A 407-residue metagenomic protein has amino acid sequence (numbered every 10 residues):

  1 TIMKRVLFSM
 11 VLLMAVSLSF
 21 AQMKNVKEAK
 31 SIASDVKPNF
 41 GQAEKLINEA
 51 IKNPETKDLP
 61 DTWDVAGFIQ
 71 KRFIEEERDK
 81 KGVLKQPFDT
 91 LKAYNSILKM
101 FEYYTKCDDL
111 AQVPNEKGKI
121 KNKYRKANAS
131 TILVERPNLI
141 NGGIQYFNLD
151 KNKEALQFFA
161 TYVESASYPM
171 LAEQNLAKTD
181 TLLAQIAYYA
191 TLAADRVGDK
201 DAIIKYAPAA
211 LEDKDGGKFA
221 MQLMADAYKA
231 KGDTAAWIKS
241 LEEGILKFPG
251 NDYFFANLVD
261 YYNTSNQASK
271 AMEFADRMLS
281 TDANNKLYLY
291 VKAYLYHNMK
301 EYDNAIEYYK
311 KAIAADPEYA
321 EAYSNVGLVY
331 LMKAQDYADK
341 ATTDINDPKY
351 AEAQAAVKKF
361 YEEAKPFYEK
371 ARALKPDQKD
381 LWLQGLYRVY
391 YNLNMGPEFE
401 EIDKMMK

Functional and structural regions predicted by a protein language model:
Q22-G82: Start-of-domain marker
A50, C107, Y162, A209-A210 (+4 more regions): Canonical positions in the second alpha-helix
N53, L110, S165, D213 (+4 more regions): Structural marker of alpha-solenoid helical repeat scaffolds
K57-L59, P169, G217, N251 (+3 more regions): Residue-level recognition of tetratricopeptide repeat
T62, L171-A172, I186, A220 (+4 more regions): TPR alpha-solenoid repeat register
I69-L149, K153, Q157, T161-A184 (+1 more regions): Short coil/linker segments at helix-helix boundaries
